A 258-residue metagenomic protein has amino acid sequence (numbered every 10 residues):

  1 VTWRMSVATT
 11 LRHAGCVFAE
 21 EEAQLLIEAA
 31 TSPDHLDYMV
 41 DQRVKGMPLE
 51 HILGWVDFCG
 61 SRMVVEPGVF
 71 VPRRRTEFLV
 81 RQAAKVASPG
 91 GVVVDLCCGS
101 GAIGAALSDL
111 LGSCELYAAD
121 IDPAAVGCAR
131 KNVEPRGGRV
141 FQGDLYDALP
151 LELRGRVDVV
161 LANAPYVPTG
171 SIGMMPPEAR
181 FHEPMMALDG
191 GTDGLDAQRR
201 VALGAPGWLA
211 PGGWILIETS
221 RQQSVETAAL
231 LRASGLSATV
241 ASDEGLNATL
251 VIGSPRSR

Functional and structural regions predicted by a protein language model:
V1-V17: Non-catalytic nucleic-acid substrate-recognition regions in nucleic-acid-modifying enzymes
E20-V86: Conserved AdoMet
L26, G46, T76, I103 (+6 more regions): Residue-level signal for inorganic ion chemistry
F78-M174: Conserved SAM/SAH cofactor-binding pocket of Class I
A83, L107, A179, V201-A205: Class I S-adenosylmethionine-dependent transferase superfamily signal
S88, E183, L209-P211: Helix-to-beta-strand junctions that scaffold the AdoMet/dcAdoMet cofactor pocket in Class I SAM-dependent enzymes
A164-A197: Mobile active-site "lid"/loop adjacent to the S-adenosyl-L-methionine
T192-G253: Conserved Class I SAM-dependent methyltransferase catalytic core
